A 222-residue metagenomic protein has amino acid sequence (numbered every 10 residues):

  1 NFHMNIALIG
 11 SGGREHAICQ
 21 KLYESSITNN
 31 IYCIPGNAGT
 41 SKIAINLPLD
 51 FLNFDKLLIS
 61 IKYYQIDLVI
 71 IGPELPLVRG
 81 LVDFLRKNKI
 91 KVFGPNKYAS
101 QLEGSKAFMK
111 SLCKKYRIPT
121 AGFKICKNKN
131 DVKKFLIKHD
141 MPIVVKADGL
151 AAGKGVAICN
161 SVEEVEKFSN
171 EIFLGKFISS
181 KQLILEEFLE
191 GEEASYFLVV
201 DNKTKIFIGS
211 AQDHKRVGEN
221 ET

Functional and structural regions predicted by a protein language model:
F2-Y98: ATP-binding N-terminal substructure of ATP-dependent carboxylate-amine bond-forming enzymes
E24, G39, F93, K115-R117 (+6 more regions): Solvent-exposed alpha-helices and their adjacent loops that cap or buttress functional pockets in soluble metabolic
S41-A44, L58, Q101-A107, G155 (+1 more regions): Short, charged, surface-exposed secondary-structure boundary motifs
N46-L52, K124-N128, C159: Short acidic-hydrophobic, aromatic-tinged amphipathic segments that line or gate anion-handling sites
N53-L57, D131-F135, E164: Short acidic active-site motifs
L68, P119-G122, P142-V144, C159-S195 (+2 more regions): Conserved ATP-binding module of the ATP-grasp superfamily
P95-G155: A conserved helix-loop-beta module that forms one wall/lid of the active-site cleft in ATP-utilizing catalytic domains
T204-T222: ATP-dependent carboxylate/phosphate-activation module, predominantly the ATP-grasp catalytic core and closely related
